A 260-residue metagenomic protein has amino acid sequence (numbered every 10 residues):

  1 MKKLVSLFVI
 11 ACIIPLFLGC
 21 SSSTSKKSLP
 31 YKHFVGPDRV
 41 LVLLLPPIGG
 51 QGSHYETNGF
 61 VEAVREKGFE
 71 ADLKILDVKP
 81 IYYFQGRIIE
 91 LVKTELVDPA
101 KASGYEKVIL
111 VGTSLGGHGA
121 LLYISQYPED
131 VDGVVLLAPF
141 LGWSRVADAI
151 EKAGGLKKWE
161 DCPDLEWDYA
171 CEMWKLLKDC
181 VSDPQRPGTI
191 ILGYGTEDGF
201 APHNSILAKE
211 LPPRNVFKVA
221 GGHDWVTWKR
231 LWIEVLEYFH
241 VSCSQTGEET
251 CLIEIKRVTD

Functional and structural regions predicted by a protein language model:
M1-F8: Bacterial N-terminal signal peptides that target proteins for export
V9-I10, R230: Enrichment for repetitive, rod-forming helical segments
A11-P15: Hydrophobic membrane-insertion alpha-helices, especially the h-region of bacterial N-terminal signal peptides
L18-G19: C-terminal motif of bacterial Sec signal peptides marking the signal peptidase cleavage site
S22-D260: Non-catalytic cap/lid and distal C-terminal segments of serine-dependent acyl enzymes
